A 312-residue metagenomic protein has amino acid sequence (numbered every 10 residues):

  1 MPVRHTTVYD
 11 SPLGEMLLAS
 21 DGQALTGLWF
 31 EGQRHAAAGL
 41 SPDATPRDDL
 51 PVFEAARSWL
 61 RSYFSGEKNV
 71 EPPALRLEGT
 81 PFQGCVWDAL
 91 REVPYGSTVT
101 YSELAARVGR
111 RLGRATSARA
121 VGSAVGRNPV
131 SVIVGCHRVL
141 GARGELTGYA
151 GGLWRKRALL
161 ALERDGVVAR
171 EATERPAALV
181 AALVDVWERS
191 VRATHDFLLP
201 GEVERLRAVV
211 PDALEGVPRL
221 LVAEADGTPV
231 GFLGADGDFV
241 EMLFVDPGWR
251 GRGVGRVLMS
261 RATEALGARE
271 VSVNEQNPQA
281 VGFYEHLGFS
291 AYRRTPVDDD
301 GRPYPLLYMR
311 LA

Functional and structural regions predicted by a protein language model:
M1-L112, L162-V168: Basic nucleic-acid-binding alpha-helical/helix-turn surface characteristic of O6-alkylguanine DNA
V168-D185: A short beta-loop-alpha structural element at the N-terminal edge of CoA-dependent acyl/N-acetyltransferase catalytic
D185-P211: Conserved GNAT-fold acetyl-CoA-binding loop/helix
P211-V222, F239: A short helix-loop-beta-strand connector motif used in the catalytic cores of GNAT acetyltransferases and, in some
V222, G227-F244: Conserved beta-strand in the GNAT
V245, G251-E264, G282-H286: Conserved acetyl-CoA-binding loop-helix of GNAT-fold acetyltransferases
R256-V257, Q276-P305: Conserved active-site alpha-helix within GNAT-family acetyltransferase domains
E264-Q276: Conserved GNAT acetyl-CoA-binding A-motif
